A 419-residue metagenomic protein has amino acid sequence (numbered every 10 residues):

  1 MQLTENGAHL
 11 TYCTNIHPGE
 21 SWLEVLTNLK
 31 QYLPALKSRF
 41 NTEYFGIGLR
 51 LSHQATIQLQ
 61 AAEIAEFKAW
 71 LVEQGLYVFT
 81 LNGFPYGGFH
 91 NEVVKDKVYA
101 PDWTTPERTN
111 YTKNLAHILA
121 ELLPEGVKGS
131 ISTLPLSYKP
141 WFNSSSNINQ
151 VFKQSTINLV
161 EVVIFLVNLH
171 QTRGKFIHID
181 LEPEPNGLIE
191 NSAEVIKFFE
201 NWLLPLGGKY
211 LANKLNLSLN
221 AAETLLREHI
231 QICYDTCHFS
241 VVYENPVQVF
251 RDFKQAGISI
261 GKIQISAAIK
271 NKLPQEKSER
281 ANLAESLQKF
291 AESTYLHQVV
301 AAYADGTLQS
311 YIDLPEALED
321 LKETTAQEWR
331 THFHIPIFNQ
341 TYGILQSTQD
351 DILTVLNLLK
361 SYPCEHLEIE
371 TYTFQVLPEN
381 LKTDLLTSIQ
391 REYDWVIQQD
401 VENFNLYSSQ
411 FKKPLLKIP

Functional and structural regions predicted by a protein language model:
M1-E121, G126, L226-H229, E370 (+1 more regions): N-terminal pre-domain/capping segments
A8-T14, E43-L49, V78-G83, G129-T133 (+5 more regions): Hydrophobic faces of well-ordered beta-strands that scaffold small-molecule active sites in alpha/beta enzyme cores
P18-L26, R50-E63, K139, N186-E190 (+4 more regions): Acidic-and-aromatic substrate-binding clefts and catalytic sites of carbohydrate-active enzymes
V25-L33, Q60-F67, L115, N149-F165 (+4 more regions): Well-ordered, non-membrane alpha-helical segments in soluble/globular domains
P85-V94, L134, Y138-W141, V241-Y243 (+4 more regions): Flexible glycine/acidic-rich beta-alpha junction loops that bind and position SAM and/or redox cofactors in anaerobic
E92-Q231: Active-site acidic/histidine proton-transfer and metal-coordination neighborhood in alpha/beta enzyme cores
L169-L318, A326, I335: Acidic/histidine-rich catalytic cores of soluble enzymes
Y303-L406: Flexible, acidic glycine-rich loops studded with aromatic residues
